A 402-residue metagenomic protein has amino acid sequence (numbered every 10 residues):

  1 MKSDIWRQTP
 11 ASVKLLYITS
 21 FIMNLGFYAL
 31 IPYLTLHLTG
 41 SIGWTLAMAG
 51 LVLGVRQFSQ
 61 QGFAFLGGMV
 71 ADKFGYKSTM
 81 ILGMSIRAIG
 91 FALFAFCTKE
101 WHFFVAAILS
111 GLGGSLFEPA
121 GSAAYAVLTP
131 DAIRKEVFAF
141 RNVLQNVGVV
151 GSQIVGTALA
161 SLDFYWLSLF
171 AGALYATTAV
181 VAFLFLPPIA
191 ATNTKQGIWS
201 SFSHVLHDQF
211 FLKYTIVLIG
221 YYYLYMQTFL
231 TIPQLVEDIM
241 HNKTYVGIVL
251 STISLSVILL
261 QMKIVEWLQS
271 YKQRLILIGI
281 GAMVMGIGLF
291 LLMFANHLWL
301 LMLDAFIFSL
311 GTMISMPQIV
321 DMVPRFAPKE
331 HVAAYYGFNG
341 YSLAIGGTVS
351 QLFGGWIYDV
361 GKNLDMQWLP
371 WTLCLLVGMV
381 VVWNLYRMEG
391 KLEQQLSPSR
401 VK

Functional and structural regions predicted by a protein language model:
M1-P10, P187-V217: Juxtamembrane intracellular "pre-TM" segments in multi-pass secondary transporters
P32-A47, L230-Y245: Short amphipathic helix-loop junctions that connect adjacent transmembrane helices in Major Facilitator Superfamily/SLC
Q57-F65, V149-V150, S254-M262, G347-T348: Residue-level signature of mid-helix packing/kink "hotspots" within the transmembrane helices of 12-pass Major
Q61-T98: Conserved MFS/SLC helix-loop-helix module at the cytosolic interface between two early adjacent transmembrane helices
A64-G75, L260-Q273, Y358: Helix-to-loop junctions at the C-terminal end of transmembrane segments in multipass secondary transporters
A107-Q145: Cytoplasmic helix-loop-helix junction between adjacent transmembrane helices in 12-TM secondary transporters
A160-A173, W356-V377: A membrane-interface helix-boundary motif in multi-pass transporters
H331-K362: A late C-terminal transmembrane helix in Major Facilitator Superfamily
